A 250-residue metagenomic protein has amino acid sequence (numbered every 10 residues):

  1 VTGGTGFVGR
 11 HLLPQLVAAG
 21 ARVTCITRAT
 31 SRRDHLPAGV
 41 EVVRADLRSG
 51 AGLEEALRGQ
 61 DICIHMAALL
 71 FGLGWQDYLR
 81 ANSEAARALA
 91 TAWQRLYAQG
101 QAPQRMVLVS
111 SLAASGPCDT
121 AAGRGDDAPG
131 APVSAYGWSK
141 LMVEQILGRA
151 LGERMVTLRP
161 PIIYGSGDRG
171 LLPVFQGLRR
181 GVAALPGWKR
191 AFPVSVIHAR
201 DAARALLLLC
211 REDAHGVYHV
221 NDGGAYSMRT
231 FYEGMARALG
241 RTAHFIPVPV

Functional and structural regions predicted by a protein language model:
V1-A19: N-terminal Rossmann NAD(P)H-binding glycine-rich loop of SDR-like oxidoreductase domains
T2, I26, C63-A67, M106-L112 (+1 more regions): SDR active-site strand-loop-helix element
R32, R44-R87, S115: NAD(P)H-binding glycine-rich loop region in Rossmannoid oxidoreductase-like domains and their noncatalytic homologs
L79-A86, W93, V107, S139-K140 (+1 more regions): Short alpha-helix in the Rossmann-fold core of NAD(P)-dependent oxidoreductases
R87-A135, V156: Conserved Rossmann-fold NAD(P)-dependent oxidoreductase catalytic core, especially the SDR/UDP-sugar
A131-V156: Active-site Tyr-X1-5-Lys
E153-D201, L208, M235: NAD(P)-dependent short-chain dehydrogenase/reductase
L208-V250: Mid/C-terminal beta-alpha module of Rossmann-like enzyme folds, strongest in SDR-family dehydrogenases/epimerases
